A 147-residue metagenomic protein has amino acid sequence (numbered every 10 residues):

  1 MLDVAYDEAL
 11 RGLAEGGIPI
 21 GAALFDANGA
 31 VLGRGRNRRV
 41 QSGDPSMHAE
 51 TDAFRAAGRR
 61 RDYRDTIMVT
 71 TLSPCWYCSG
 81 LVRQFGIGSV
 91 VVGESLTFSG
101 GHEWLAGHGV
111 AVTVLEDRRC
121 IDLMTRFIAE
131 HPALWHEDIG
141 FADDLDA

Functional and structural regions predicted by a protein language model:
M1-R11, P74, R83-A147: Zinc-dependent deaminase
A5, A9-G12, A22, A49 (+2 more regions): Small-residue (primarily alanine) positions within well-ordered alpha-helices, especially packing/interaction faces
I20-G29: Short beta-strand scaffold segments in enzyme catalytic cores
L32-G33: A structural microfeature
R39-D52: A short, polar/charged loop-to-alpha-helix boundary motif
D44-M47, V69-G88: Local cysteine-cluster metal-coordination motifs and their immediate loop/turn environment, predominantly Fe-S cluster
E50-L72: Mobile, glycine- and charge-enriched loop segments and immediately flanking short secondary-structure elements within
